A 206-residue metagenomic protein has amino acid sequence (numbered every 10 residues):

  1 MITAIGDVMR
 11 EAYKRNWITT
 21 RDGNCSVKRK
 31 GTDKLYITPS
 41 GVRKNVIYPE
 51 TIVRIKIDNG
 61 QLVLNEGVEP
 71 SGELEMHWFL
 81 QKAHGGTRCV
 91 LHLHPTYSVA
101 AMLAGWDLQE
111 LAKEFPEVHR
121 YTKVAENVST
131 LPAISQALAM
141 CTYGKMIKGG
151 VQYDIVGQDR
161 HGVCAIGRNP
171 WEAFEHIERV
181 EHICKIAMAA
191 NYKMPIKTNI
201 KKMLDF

Functional and structural regions predicted by a protein language model:
M1-F206: Glycine-rich flexible loops
